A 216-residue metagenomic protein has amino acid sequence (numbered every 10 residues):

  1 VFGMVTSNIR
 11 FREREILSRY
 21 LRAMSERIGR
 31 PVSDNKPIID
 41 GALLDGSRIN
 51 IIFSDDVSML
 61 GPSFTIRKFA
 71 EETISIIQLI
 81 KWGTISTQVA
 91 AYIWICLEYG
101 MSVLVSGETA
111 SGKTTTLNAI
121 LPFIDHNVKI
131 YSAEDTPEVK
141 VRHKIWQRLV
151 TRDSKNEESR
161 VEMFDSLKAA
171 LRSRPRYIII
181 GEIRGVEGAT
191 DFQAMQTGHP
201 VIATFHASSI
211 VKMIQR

Functional and structural regions predicted by a protein language model:
F2-M101: P-loop NTP-binding catalytic core
A90, G100-S106, T115, A119-R216: Switch/coupling sub-region of P-loop NTPases
L97, E108-T109: The conserved Walker
G112: Conserved glycine(s) of the Walker
